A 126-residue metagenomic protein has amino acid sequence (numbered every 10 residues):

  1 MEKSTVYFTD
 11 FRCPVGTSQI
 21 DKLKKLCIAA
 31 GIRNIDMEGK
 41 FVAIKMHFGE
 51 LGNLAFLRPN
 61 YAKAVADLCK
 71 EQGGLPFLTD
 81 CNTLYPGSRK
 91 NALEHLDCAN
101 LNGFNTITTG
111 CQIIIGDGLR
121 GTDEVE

Functional and structural regions predicted by a protein language model:
M1-E126: N-terminal and secondary-structure boundary signal
